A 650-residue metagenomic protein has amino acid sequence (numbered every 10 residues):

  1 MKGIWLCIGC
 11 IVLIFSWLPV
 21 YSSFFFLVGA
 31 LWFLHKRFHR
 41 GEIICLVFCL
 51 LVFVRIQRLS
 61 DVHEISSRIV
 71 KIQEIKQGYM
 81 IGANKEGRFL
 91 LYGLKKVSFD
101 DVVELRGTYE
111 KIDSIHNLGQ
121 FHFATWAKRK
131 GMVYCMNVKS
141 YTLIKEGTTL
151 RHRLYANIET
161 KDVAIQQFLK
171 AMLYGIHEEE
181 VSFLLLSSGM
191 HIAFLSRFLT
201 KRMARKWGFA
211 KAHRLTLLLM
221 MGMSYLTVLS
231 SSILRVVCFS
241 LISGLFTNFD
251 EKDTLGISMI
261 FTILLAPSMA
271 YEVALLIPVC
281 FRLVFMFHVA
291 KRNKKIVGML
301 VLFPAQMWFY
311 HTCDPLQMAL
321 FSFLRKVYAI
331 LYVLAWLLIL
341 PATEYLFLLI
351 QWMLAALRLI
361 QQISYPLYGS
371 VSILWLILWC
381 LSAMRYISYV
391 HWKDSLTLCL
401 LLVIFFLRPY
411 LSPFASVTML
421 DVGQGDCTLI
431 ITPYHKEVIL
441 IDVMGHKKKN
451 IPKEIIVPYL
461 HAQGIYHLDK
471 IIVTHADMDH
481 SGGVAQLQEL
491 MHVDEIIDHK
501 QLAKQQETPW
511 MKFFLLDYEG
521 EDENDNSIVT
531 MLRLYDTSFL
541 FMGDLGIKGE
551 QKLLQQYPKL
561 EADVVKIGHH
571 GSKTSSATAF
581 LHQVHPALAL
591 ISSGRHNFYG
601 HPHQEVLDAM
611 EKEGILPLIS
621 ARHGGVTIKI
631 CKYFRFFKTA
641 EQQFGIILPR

Functional and structural regions predicted by a protein language model:
C7, I11, P19-Y21, G29-L31 (+8 more regions): Hydrophobic alpha-helical transmembrane segments in multi-pass membrane proteins
L46-L184, I451-Q463, H467, E489 (+6 more regions): Membrane-interface helix/helix-cap signal primarily in integral membrane proteins
R129-C238, G244, F513, S538-I547 (+1 more regions): Aromatic-rich juxtamembrane segments at the membrane interface
P267-S268, R358-K470, Q501-V564, R622-R650: Core dinuclear metal-dependent hydrolase active-site scaffold
M307-F323, Y328, A335-I377: Membrane-interface amphipathic/re-entrant loop segments adjacent to transmembrane helices in multi-pass membrane
L468-D479, V565-H569: Metallo-beta-lactamase
I472, A476-Q505, P586: Active-site HxH/HxHxD metal-binding segment of metal-dependent hydrolases
K552-G624: Cap/insert and terminal regions of metallo-dependent hydrolase folds
